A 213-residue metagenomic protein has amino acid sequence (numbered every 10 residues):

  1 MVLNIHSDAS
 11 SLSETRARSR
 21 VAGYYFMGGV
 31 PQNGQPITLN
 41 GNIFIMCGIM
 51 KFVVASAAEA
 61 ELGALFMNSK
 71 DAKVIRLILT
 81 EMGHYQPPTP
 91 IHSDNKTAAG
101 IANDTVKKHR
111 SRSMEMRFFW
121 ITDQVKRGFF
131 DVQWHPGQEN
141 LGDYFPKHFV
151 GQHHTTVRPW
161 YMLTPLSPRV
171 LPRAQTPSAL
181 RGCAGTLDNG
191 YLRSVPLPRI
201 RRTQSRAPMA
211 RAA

Functional and structural regions predicted by a protein language model:
M1-R16: Two-metal-ion RNase H-like nuclease active-site motif
M1-V2, S19-Y25: Short glycine-rich loop/turn motifs
S7-A9, M27-G29, S93-N95, G137-Q138: Residues immediately flanking
S11, G23, M27, G63-F66 (+1 more regions): Contiguous, well-ordered alpha-helical segments that form the cores/surfaces of helical PPI scaffolds
S11-E14, Q32-G34, A98-G100, N140-G142: Flexible loop/turn segments at secondary-structure boundaries
M27-G63: A short, polar/acidic, helix/strand-boundary loop motif
G48-A213: RNase H-like nuclease module associated with reverse transcription
